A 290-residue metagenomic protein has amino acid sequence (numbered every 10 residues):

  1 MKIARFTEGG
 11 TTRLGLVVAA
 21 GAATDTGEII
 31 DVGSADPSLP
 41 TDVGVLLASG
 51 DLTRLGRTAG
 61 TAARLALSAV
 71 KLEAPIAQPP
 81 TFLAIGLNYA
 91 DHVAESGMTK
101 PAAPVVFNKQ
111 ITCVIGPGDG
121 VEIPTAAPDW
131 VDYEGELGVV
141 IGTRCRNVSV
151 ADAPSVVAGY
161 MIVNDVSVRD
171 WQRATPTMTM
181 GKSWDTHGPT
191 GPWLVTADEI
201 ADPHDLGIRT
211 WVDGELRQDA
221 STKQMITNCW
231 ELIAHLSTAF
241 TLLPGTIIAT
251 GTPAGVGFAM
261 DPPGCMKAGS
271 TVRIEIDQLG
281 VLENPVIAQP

Functional and structural regions predicted by a protein language model:
M1-P104, R273: N-terminal non-catalytic cap/leader segment that marks the start of a structured domain
E8-G10, A63-L65, K71, H92 (+3 more regions): Catalytic-pocket segment enriched in acidic/His residues
L14, E136-V140, M161, R209: Residues embedded in well-ordered beta-strands
K100-P117, V131-Y133, K267-Q278: Structural signature of FAD isoalloxazine-binding scaffolds in flavoprotein oxidoreductases
G116-G138: A structural-propensity feature for long, helix-poor, extended segments
C145-V148, E199-A201: Short helix-loop capping/hinge motifs at secondary-structure junctions, enriched in acidic/polar residues
R146-Y160: N-terminal accessory regions of nucleic-acid-interacting proteins
